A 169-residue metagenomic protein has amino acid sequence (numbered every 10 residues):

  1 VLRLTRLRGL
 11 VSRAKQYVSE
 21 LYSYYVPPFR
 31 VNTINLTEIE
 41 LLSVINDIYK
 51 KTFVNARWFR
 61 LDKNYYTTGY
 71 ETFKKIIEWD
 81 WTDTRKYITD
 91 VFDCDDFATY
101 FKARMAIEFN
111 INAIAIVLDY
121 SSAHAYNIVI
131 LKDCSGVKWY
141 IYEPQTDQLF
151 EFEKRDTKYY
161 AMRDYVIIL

Functional and structural regions predicted by a protein language model:
L2-L169: A structural boundary/capping signal
